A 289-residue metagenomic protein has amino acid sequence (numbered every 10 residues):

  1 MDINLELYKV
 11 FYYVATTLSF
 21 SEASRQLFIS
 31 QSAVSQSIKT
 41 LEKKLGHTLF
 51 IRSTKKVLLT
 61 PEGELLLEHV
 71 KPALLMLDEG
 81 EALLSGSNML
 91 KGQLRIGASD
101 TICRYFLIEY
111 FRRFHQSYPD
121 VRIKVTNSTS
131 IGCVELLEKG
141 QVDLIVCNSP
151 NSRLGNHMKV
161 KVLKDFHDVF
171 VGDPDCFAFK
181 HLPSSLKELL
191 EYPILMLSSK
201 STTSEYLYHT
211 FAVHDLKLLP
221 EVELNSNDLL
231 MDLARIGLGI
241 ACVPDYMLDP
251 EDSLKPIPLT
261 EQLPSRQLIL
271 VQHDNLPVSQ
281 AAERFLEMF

Functional and structural regions predicted by a protein language model:
D2, Y110, I131-D168, G172 (+2 more regions): Short beta-strand-centered segments that line the small-molecule binding cleft or hinge of alpha/beta clamshell
Y12-S30: Short helix-boundary/capping micro-motifs
T16, F20, E42-L59: A short LG(V/I)-centered, amphipathic sequence patch enriched for acidic residue(s) preceding the LG motif
K91-S152, E223-L224: Central regulatory/effector-binding core of bacterial HTH transcription factors
F106, P258-F289: A late-sequence structural motif
T129-S130, V134, E138-Q141, N148 (+2 more regions): Hydrophobic hinge/microswitch elements
H157-I194: Flexible hinge/capping segments at coil-to-helix
F179, Y192-H214, V278-A282, L286: Secondary-structure junction motif
